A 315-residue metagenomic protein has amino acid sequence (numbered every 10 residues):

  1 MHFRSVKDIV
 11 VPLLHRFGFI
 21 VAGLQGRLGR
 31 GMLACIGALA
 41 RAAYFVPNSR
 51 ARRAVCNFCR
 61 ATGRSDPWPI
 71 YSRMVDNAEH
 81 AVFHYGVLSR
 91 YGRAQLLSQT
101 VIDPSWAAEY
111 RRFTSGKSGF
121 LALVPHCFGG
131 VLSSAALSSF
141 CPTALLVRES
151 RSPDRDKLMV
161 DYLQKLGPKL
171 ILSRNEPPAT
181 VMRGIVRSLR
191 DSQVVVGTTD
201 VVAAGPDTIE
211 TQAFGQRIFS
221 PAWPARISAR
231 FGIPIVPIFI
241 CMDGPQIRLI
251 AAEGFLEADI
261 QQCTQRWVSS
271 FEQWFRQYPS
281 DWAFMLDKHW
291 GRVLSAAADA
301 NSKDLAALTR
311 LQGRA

Functional and structural regions predicted by a protein language model:
M1-V124, K157-D161, G313-R314: Membrane-anchoring hydrophobic helices of lipid-metabolizing enzymes
R41-A42, L97, F120-L121, L146 (+3 more regions): Short, contiguous strand/loop micro-motifs
R52-R53, R151-P153, R217-P221: Active-site metal-coordination segments of metallo-dependent hydrolases
R53-A54, A108, L132, L158 (+3 more regions): Short Gly/charged-rich anion-binding patches and loops
T100-W106, K169-P177, L256: Short acidic-hydrophobic, aromatic-tinged amphipathic segments that line or gate anion-handling sites
S118-E176, G205-D207: Catalytic core of membrane glycerolipid acyltransferases/transacylases, capturing the structured, soluble-facing
S139-A144, A179-A315: Non-catalytic C-terminal accessory region of glycerolipid acyltransferases and related lyso-lipid remodeling enzymes
